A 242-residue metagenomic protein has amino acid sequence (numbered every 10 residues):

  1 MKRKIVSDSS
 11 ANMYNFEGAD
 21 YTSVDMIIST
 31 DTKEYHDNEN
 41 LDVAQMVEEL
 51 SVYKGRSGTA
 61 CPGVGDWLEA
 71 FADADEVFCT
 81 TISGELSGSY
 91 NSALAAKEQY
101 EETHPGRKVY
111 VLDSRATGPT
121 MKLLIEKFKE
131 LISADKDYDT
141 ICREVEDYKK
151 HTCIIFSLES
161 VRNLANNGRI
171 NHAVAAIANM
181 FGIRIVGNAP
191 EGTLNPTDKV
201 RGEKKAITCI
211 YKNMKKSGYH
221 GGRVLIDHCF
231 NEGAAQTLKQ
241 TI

Functional and structural regions predicted by a protein language model:
R3, S10-I27, T32-K33, L86-S89 (+4 more regions): Mixed-charge interfacial surface used for oligomerization/domain docking and macromolecular partner engagement
K4-V6, F78: Conserved beta-strand elements of the Class I
K33-E102: Class I S-adenosyl-L-methionine
T81, Y110-V111: A glycine-rich beta-strand to alpha-helix segment that forms a phosphate/ribose-binding loop at ligand/cofactor sites
P105-K108: A short helix->loop->beta-strand "cap" motif at the edges of active sites that frequently abuts
